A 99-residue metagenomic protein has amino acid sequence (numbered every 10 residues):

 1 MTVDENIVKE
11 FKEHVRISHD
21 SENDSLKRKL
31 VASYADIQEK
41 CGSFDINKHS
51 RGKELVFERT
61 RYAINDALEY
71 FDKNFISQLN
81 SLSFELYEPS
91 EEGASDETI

Functional and structural regions predicted by a protein language model:
M1-L55, A63, F84-I99: Conserved short "hinge" loops at termini or chain/domain junctions
I64-Y87: C-terminal structural segments of small proteins and small subunits
